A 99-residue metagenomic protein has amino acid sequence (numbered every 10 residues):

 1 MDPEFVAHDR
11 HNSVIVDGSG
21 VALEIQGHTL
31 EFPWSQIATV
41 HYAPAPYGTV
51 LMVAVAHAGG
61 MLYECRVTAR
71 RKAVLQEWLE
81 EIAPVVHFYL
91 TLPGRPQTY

Functional and structural regions predicted by a protein language model:
M1, F32-Y99: Acidic, Ser/Thr- and proline-rich intrinsically disordered linker/docking segments of eukaryotic scaffolds
M1-I15: Anionic N-terminal interaction surfaces
D9-H11, G27, A58-L62: Glycine-centered tight beta-turn/hairpin loop motif at sheet-sheet or coil-to-beta transitions
S13-V21, S35, A58-G60: Short, solvent-exposed coil/turn segments at beta-strand boundaries
S19-E31: Short aromatic-glycine motifs in intrinsically disordered, low-complexity regions
